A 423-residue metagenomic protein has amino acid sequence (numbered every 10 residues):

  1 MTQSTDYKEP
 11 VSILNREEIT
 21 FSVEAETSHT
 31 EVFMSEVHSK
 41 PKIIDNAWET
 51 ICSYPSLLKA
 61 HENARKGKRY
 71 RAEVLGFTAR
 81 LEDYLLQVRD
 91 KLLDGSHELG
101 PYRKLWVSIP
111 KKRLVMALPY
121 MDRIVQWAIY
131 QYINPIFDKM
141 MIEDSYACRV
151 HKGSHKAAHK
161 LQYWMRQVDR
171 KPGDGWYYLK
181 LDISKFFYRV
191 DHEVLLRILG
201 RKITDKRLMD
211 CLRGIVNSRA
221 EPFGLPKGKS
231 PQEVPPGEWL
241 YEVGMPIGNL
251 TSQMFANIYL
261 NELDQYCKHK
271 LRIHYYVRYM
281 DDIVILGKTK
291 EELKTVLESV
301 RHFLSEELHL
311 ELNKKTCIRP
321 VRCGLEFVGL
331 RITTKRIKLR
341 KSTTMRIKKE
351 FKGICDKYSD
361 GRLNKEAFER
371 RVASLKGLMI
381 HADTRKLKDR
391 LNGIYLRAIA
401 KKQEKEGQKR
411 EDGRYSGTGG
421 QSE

Functional and structural regions predicted by a protein language model:
M1-S35, L118, W127, Q232-E242 (+2 more regions): Right-hand nucleic-acid polymerase module
H38-D83: Hydrophobic alpha-helical membrane-insertion signals
A47, I133-Y188: Active-site-proximal segment of RNA-dependent polymerases
G67-L75, G100-Q126, M140-G153, R219-N257: Short, conserved non-catalytic motifs in the polymerase core
T78-E98: Amphipathic alpha-helical blocks
Y84, K91, W164, V168-M280 (+2 more regions): Conserved polymerase palm-domain catalytic core
G100-Y102, V277-D281, N313-K315: Short Gly/Ser/Thr- and Asp/Glu-enriched loop/turn motifs at secondary-structure junctions
